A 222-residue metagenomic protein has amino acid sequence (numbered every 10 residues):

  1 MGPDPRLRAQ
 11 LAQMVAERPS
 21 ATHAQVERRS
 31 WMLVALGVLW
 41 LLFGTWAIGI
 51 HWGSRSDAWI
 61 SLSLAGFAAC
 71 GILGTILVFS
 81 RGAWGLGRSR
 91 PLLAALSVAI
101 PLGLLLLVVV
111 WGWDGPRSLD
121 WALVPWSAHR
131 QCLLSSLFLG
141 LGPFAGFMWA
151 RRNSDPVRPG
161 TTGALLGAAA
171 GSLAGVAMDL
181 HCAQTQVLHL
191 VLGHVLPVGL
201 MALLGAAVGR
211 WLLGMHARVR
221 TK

Functional and structural regions predicted by a protein language model:
M1-S30: N-terminal juxtamembrane cytosolic/stromal segments of multi-pass membrane proteins
E27-A122: Selected alpha-helical membrane-embedding segments in polytopic membrane proteins
S56-L64, R90-L92, L119-L133, G160-T161 (+1 more regions): Non-cytosolic membrane-interface motifs at loop->transmembrane helix junctions
F67-F79, S136-G146, V198-W211: Hydrophobic cores of alpha-helical transmembrane segments in multi-pass inner/ER membrane proteins, independent
L105-G115, L173-T185, R210: Hydrophobic alpha-helical transmembrane segments in multi-pass integral membrane proteins
L106-G163: Membrane-proximal helix-loop-helix units in multi-pass membrane proteins
L139-G140, T161-M178: Hydrophobic alpha-helical membrane segments
H216-K222: Short, highly charged, low-complexity non-transmembrane loops/tails of multi-pass membrane proteins
